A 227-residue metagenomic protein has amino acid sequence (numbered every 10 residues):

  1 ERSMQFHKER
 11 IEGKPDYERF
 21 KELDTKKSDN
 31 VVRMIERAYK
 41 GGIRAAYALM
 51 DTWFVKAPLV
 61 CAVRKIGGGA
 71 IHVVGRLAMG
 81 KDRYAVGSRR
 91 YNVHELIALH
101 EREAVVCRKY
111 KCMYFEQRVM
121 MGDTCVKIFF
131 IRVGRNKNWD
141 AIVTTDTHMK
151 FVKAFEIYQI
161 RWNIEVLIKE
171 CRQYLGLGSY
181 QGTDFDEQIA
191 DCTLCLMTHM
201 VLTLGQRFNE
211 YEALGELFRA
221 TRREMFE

Functional and structural regions predicted by a protein language model:
E1-E227: Single, function-defining residue in the core of a domain
